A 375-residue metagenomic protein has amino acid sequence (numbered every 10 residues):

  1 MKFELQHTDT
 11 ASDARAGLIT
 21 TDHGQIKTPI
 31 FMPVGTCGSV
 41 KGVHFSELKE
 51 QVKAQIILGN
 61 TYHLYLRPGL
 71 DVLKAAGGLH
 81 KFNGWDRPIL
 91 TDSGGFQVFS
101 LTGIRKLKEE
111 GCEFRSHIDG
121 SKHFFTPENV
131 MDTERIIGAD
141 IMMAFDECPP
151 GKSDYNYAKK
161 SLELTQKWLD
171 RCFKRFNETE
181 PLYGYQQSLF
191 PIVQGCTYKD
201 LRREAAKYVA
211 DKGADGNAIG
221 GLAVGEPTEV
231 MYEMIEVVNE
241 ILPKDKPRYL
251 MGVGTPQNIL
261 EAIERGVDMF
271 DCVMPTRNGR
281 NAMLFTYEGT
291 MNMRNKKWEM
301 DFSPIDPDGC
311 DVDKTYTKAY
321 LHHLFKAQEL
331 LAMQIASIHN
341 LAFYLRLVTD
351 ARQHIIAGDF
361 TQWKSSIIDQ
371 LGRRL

Functional and structural regions predicted by a protein language model:
M1-L182, K296: Non-catalytic, usually N-terminal nucleic-acid engagement modules in DNA/RNA processing proteins
M1-T20, I26-P33, K41-G42, D146-K152 (+1 more regions): C-terminal extensions of enzymes
G24, I57, D92, E134 (+5 more regions): Conserved, mostly hydrophobic/aromatic
Y65, P150-G151, G225-E226, N278-G279 (+1 more regions): Short secondary-structure capping/turn micro-motifs that flank functional sites
N129, T133-I136, K160, L164-R171 (+5 more regions): A non-catalytic, amphipathic alpha-helix used as a structural packing/dimerization or gating element in enzyme scaffolds
A139, D170, K174-N177, E240-P243 (+4 more regions): Generic secondary-structure signature for well-ordered alpha-helical cores
K152-Y155, K159, G216-L222, L330-M333: Glycine- and acidic
E163-Q166, R175, T179, G184-I305: Glycine-rich phosphate/ribose-binding loops and adjacent secondary-structure elements that form binding surfaces
